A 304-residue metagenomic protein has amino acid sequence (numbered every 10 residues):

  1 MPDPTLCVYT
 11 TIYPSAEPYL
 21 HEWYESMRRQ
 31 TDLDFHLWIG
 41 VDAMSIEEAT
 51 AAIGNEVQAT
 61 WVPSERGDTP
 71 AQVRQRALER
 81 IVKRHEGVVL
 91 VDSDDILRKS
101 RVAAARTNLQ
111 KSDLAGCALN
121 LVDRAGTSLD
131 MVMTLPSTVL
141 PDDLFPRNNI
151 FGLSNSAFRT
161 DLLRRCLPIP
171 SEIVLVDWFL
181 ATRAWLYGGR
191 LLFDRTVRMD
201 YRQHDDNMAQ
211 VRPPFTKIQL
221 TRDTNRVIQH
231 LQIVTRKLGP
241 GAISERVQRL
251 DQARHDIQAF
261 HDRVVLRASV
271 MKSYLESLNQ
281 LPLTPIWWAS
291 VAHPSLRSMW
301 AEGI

Functional and structural regions predicted by a protein language model:
M1-Q219, G303: Nucleotide-sugar donor-binding/catalytic module of glycosyltransferases that assemble extracellular/cell-envelope
I173-V174, F179, T196-V197, R202-I304: C-terminal subregions of glycosyltransferases and related glycan-biosynthesis enzymes
